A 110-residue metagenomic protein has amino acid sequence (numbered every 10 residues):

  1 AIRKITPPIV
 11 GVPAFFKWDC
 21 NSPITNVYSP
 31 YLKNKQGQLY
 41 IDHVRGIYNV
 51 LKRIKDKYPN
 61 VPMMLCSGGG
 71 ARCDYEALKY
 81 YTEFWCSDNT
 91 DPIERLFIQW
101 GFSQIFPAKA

Functional and structural regions predicted by a protein language model:
A1-S29, H43-L65: Substrate-binding cleft of carbohydrate-active enzyme catalytic domains
S29-G37: Short glycine/proline- and charge-enriched loop/turn segments that cap or connect secondary-structure elements
I41-A110: Glycan-recognition surfaces
